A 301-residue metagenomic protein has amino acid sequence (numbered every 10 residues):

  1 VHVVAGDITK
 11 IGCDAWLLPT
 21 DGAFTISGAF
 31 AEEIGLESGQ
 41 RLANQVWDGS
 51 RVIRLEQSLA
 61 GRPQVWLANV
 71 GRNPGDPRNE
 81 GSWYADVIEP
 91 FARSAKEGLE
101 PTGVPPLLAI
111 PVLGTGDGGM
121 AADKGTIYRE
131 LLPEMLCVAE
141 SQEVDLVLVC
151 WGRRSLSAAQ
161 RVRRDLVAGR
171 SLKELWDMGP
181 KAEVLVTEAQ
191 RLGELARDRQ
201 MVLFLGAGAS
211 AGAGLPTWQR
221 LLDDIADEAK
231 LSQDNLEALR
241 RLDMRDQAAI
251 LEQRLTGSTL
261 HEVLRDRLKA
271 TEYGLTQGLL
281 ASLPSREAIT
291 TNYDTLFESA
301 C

Functional and structural regions predicted by a protein language model:
V1-G103: Glycine-/small-residue-enriched capping loops at alpha/beta junctions
D7-I11, S58-A60, T102, V138-S141 (+2 more regions): Solvent-exposed alpha-helices and their adjacent loops that cap or buttress functional pockets in soluble metabolic
C13, A23-R41, Q142-S155, Q160-W176 (+2 more regions): Accessory terminal and edge-of-domain segments that mediate assembly/interaction and cofactor placement around
L17-L18, P106-V112, V147, V202 (+1 more regions): Short glycine-rich phosphate-binding loop at a beta-alpha junction
G22-F24, L113-M120, R153-S155, A207-G212 (+1 more regions): Gly/Ser/Thr-rich loops at beta-strand to alpha-helix junctions that form or flank small-molecule/cofactor-binding
E33-E37, K124-M135, L166-A168, T217-E228: A glycine- and small-aliphatic-rich helix-loop capping segment at beta-alpha/alpha-beta transitions that lines
V46-N79, S171-C301: Conserved catalytic-core helix/loop/strand module for nucleotide-ribose chemistry
R72-G179: Phosphate/ribose-phosphate-bearing ligand recognition and processing surfaces, centered on ADP-ribose/NAD(+/P+) systems
